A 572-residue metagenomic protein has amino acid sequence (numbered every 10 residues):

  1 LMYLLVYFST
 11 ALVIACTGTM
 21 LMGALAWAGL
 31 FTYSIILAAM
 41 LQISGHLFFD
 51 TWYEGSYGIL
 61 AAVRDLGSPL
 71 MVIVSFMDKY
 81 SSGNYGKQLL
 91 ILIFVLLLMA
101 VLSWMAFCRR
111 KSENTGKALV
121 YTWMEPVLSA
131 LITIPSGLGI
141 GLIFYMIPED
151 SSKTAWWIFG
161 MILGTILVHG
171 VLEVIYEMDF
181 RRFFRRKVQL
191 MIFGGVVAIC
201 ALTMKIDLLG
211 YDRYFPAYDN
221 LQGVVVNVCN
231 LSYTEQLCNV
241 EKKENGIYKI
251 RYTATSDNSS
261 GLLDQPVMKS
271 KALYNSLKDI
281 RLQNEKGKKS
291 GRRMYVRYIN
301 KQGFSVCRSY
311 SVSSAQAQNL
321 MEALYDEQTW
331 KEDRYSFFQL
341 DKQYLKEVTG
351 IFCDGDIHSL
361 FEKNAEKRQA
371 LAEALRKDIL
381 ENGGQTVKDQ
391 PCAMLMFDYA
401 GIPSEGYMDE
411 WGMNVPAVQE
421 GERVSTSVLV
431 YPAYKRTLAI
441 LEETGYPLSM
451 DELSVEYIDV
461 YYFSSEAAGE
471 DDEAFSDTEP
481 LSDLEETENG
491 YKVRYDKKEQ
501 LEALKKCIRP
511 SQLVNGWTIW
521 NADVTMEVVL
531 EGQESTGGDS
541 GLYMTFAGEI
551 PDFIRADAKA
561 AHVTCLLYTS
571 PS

Functional and structural regions predicted by a protein language model:
M2-G18: Hydrophobic alpha-helical transmembrane segments of polytopic membrane proteins
G18-G29: Alpha-helical transmembrane segments and their helix-start/interface "positive-inside/aromatic belt" motifs in integral
I36-V120, Y145-I158, R213-D219, C229 (+1 more regions): Terminal transmembrane helical anchor/hairpin motif
R109, T122-Y176: Membrane-embedded alpha-helical segments of integral membrane proteins
I132-S136, I175-Y211: Internal/C-terminal transmembrane anchor helices
M204-V296: Membrane-interface segments at or immediately adjacent to transmembrane helices that form the boundary between
L282-S314, E381-A417, N515-F546: Short, structured surface segments that line ligand/substrate-binding pockets
Y568-S572: Conserved small/polar residues in nucleotide/adenosyl-binding loops
